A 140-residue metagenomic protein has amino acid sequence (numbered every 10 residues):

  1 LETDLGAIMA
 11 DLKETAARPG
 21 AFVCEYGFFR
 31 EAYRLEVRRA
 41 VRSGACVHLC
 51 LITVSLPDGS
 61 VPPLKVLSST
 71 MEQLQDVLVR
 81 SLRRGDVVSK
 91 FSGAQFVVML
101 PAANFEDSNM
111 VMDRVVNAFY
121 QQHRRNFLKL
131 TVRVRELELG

Functional and structural regions predicted by a protein language model:
L1-V37, L82: Signal-transducing coiled-coil linker helices
K13-R18, I52-V66, L82: Active-site loop/short helix in cyclic nucleotide turnover domains
F29, Y33, S68-M71, Q75-L78 (+1 more regions): Heptad-repeat coiled-coil signal-transmission/dimerization helices
A32-V54, D58-P62: Active-site-proximal structural segments of metal-dependent nucleotidyl cyclase/transferase enzymes
R38-R42, L74-F105: Conserved helix-loop-beta segment at the catalytic/binding core of cyclic-nucleotide signaling proteins
G59-T70, V98-R114: Short helix/loop segment flanking the catalytic signature motif in cyclic-nucleotide metabolism enzymes
L74-L82, N109-R125: Alpha-helical scaffold within the catalytic cores of cyclic-nucleotide enzymes
S89-S92, F119-L139: Catalytic core regions of nucleotide second-messenger enzymes
